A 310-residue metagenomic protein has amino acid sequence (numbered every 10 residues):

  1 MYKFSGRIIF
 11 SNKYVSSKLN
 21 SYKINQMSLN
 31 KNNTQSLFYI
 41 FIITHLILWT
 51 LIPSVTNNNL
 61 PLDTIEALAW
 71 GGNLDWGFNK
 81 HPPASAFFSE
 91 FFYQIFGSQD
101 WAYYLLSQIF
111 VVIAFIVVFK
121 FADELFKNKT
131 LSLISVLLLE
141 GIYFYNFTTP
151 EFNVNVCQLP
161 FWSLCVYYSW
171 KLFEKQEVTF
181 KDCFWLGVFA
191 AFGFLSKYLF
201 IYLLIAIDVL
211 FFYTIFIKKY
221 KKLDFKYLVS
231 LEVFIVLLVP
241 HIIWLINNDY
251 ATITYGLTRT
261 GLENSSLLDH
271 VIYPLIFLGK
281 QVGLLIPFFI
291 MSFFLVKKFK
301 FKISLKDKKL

Functional and structural regions predicted by a protein language model:
K13, Q35, L105-F126, S163-Y168: Transmembrane-helix motifs of polytopic, lipid-linked glycan transferases
I52-A67, W76-S89, G97-A102, N155 (+1 more regions): Extracytoplasmic catalytic/substrate-binding loops of multi-pass membrane glycan-assembly enzymes
N73, D182-Y198, V209, F234: Membrane-interface alpha helices of multi-pass inner-membrane proteins
F115-V117, C157-K175, W185-A190: Specific aromatic-rich, kink-prone transmembrane helix
D123-F126, C165-D182, L295-F299: Membrane-interface transmembrane helices that cradle and orient dolichyl/undecaprenyl
S135-Y143, A190, F194: Short helix- or helix-capping micro-motifs that position conserved polar/aromatic residues at function-defining sites
F147-Q158: Short acidic/glycine- and proline-prone juxtamembrane loop motifs at membrane-interface regions of multi-pass membrane
F192, L204-K306: Transmembrane-lumen/periplasm boundary regions of multi-pass, lipid-linked membrane glycan transferases
